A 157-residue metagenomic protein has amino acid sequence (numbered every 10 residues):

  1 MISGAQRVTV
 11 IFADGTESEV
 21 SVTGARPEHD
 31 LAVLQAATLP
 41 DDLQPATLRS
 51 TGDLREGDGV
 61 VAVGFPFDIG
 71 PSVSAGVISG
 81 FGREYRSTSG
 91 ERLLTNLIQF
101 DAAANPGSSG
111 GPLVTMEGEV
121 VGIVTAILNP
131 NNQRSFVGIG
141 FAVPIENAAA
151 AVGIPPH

Functional and structural regions predicted by a protein language model:
M1-P71, A149: Conserved active-site neighborhood of the chymotrypsin/trypsin-like protease fold
S3-V8, L43, V63-G76, E84-G110 (+1 more regions): Active-site loop architecture of trypsin-fold serine endopeptidases
V20-V22, I78, L113: Conserved hydrophobic positions within beta-strands
G24-R26, A37, G52, G82 (+2 more regions): A generic structural motif
P156-H157: Short, solvent-exposed mixed-charge patches
